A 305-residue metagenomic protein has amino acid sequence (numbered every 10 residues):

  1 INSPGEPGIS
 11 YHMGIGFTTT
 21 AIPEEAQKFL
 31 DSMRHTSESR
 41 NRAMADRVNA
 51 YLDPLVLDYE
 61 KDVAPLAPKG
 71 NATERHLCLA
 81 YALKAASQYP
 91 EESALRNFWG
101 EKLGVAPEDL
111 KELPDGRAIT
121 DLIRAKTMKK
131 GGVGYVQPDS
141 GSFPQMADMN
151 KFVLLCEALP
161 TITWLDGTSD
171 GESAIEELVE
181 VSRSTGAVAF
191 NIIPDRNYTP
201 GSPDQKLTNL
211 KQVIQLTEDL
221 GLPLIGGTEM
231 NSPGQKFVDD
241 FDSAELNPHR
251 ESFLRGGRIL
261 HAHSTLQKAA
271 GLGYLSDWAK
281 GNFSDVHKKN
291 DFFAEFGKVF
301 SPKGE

Functional and structural regions predicted by a protein language model:
I1-E38, A82-V133, S243-G273: Active-site gating loops and adjacent loop-to-helix segments of metal-dependent hydrolytic enzymes
I1-H76, N191-R258: A metal-dependent hydrolase metal-coordination microenvironment
I22, T36, D58, P90-F98 (+6 more regions): Alpha-helix capping and helix-coil boundary motifs
K28, K61, K69, K84 (+12 more regions): Context-gated lysine
L55-V153, L159-G171: Divalent metal-binding pocket/active-site signature
L79-Y89, S184-I192, Q215-D219, P248-G257 (+1 more regions): Short, Lys/Arg-enriched charge-dense amphipathic segments
S140-L154, P160-D219: Extended hydrophobic/aromatic segments used for targeting, binding, or gating
D148, V181-V188, P200-G201, L207 (+4 more regions): C-terminal regulatory/interaction regions
